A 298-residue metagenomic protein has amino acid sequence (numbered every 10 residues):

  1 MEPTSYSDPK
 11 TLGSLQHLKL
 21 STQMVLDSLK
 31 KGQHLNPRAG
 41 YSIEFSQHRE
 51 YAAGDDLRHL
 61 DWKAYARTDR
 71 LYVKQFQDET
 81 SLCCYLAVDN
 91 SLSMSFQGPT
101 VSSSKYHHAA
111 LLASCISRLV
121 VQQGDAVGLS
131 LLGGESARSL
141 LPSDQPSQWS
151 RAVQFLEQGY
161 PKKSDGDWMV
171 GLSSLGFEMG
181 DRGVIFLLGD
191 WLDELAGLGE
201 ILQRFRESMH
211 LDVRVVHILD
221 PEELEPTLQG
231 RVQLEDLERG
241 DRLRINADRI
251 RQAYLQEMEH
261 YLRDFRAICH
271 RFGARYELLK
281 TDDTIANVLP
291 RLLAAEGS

Functional and structural regions predicted by a protein language model:
M1-P37, Q47, F177-G183, I201-S298: Von Willebrand factor type A / integrin I
M1-S143, F186-L188, E194, E200 (+4 more regions): An amphipathic, basic-hydrophobic helix/alpha-beta surface used to engage anionic, phosphate-rich ligands or surfaces
M94, G98, L156-Y160, R249 (+1 more regions): Short amphipathic alpha-helical interaction patches enriched in hydrophobic/aromatic residues with interspersed Lys/Arg
H107, K162-M169, L192, Q256-E259: Conserved phosphate-coordination/catalytic loops
A113, W168-G171, G197-L198, Y261 (+1 more regions): Amphipathic coiled-coil/heptad-repeat helices and related helical stalk/stem segments that mediate oligomerization
R138-F155, A294-S298: Short, electropositive alpha-helical surface patch
Q148-G183, L195-A196: Von Willebrand factor
